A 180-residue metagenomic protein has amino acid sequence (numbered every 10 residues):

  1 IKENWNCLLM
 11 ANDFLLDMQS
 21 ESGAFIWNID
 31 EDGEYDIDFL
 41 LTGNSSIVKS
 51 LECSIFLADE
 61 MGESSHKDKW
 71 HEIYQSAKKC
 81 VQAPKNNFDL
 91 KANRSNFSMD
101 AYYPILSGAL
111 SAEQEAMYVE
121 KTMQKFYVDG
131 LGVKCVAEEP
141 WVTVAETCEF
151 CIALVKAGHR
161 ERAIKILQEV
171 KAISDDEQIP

Functional and structural regions predicted by a protein language model:
I1, S46-E63, D100-E113, C148-R162: Well-ordered alpha-helical scaffold segments within catalytic/enzyme domains
N4, D36, G43, I47 (+4 more regions): Residue-level preference for long, well-ordered alpha-helices that form the structural scaffold of enzyme catalytic
W5, M10-D38, E72-V144, K165-P180: Extended glycan-interaction surfaces of carbohydrate-active proteins
L41-N87: Active-site neighborhood of glycoside hydrolase catalytic domains
